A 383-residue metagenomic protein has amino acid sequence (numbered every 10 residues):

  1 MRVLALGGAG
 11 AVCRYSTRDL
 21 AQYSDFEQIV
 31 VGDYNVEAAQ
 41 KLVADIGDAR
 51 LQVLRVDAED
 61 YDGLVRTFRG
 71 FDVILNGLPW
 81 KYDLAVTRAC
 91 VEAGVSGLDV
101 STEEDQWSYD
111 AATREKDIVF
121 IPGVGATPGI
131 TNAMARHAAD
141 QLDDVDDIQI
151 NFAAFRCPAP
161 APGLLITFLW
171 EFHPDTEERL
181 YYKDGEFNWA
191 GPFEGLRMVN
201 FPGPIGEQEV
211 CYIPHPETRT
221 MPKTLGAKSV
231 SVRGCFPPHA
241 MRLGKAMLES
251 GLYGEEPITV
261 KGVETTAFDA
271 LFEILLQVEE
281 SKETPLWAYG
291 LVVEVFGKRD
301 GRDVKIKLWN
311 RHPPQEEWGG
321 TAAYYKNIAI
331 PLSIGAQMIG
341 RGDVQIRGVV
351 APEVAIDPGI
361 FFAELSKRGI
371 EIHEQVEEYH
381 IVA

Functional and structural regions predicted by a protein language model:
A5-D19: N-terminal Rossmann NAD(P)H-binding glycine-rich loop of SDR-like oxidoreductase domains
G10, Y34-E37: Helix N-cap at the beta1-alpha1 junction of Rossmann-like dinucleotide-binding domains, i.e., the first residues
Q28-V30: Short beta-strand element of Class I
R55-G70: Conserved Rossmann-fold cofactor-binding substructure of NAD(P)-dependent oxidoreductases
F68-G77, G97-D99: N-terminal Rossmann-like NAD(P) cofactor-binding module of classical short-chain dehydrogenase/reductase
A89-Q106: ADP-ribose/adenylate-binding Rossmann-like module
S101-F120: Rossmann-fold NAD(P)-binding glycine/threonine-rich loop
Q141-A383: C-terminal catalytic/substrate-binding lobe primarily of soluble NAD(P)-dependent oxidoreductases
